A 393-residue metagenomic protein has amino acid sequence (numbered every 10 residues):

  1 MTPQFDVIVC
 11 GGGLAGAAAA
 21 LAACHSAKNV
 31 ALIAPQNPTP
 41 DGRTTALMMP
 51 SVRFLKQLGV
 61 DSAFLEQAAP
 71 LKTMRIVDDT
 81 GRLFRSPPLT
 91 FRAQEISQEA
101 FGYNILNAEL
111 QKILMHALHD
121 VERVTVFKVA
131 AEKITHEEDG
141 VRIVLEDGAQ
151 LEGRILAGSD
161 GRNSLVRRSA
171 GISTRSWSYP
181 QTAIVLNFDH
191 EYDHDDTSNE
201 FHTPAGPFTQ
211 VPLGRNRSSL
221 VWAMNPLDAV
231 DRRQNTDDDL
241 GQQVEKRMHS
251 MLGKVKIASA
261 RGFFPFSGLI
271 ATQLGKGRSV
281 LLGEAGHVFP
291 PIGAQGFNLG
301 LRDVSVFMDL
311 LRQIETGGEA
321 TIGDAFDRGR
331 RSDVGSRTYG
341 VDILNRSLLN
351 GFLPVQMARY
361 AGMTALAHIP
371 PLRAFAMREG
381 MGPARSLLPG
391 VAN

Functional and structural regions predicted by a protein language model:
T2-G13: Beta1/beta-strand and adjacent pyrophosphate-binding region of the FAD-binding site in flavoprotein oxidoreductases
P3-Q4, F64-S169, W177-T182, D237 (+1 more regions): Conserved N-terminal helical subregion
G16-A17: N-terminal Rossmann-fold NAD(P) dinucleotide-binding loop
C24-R43: Glycine-rich FAD pyrophosphate-binding loop
T45-E66: N-terminal glycine-rich dinucleotide-binding loop that anchors FAD/FMN and/or NAD(P) in oxidoreductases
G140-V144, Q150, L156-R261: Conserved FAD-binding catalytic core of PHBH/FMO-like flavoproteins
D228-G318: FAD/FMN-dependent oxidoreductases across multiple families
D309-N393: C-terminal helical "tail/cap" subdomain of flavin- and related membrane-associated enzymes
